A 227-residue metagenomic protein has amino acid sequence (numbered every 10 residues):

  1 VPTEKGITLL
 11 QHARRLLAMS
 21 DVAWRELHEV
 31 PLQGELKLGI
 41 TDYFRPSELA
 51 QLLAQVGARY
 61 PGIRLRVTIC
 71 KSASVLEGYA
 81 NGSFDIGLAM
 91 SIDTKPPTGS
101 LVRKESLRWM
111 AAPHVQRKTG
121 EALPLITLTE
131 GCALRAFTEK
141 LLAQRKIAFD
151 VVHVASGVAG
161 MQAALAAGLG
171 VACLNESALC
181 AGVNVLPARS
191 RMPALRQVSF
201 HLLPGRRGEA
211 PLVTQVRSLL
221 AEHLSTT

Functional and structural regions predicted by a protein language model:
V1-E29: Alpha-helical "hinge/linker" immediately C-terminal to small N-terminal DNA-binding modules
T3-G6, Y79-A80, A163-L169: Hydrophobic residues within well-ordered alpha-helices
Q33-T94: Central regulatory/effector-binding core of bacterial HTH transcription factors
E48, R189-T227: A late-sequence structural motif
R64-K71, A148-G157: Short beta-strand-to-loop elements that line the ligand-binding cleft of bilobed periplasmic-binding protein-like
S91-P97, A159-P187, P193: A ligand-binding cleft/hinge motif common to bilobed small-molecule-binding domains
P96-E130: Flexible hinge/capping segments at coil-to-helix
P124-R145, A210-L212: Secondary-structure junction motif
